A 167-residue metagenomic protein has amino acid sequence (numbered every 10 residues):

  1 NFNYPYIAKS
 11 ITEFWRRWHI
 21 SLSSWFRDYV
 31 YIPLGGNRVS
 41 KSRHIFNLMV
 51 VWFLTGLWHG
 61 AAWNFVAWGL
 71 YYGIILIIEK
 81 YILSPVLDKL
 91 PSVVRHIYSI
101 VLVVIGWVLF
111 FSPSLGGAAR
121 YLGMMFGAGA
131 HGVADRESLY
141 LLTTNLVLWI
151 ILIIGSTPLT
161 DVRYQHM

Functional and structural regions predicted by a protein language model:
Y4, A8-M167: Non-catalytic, membrane-anchoring transmembrane segments at the edges
